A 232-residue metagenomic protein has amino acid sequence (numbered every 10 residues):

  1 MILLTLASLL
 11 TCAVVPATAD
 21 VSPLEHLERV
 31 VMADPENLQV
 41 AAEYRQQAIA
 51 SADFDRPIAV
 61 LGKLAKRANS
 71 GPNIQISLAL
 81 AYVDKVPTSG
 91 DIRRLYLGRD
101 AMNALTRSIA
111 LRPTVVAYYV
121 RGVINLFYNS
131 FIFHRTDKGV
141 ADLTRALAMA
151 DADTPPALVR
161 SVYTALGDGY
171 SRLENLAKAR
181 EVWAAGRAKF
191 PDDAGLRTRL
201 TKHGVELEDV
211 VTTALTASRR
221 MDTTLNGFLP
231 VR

Functional and structural regions predicted by a protein language model:
E28-P35, G62-I74, L105-V115, L147-V159: Flexible helix-coil transition and linker loops at the boundaries of alpha-helical arrays
E36-Q39, S70-N73, S77, L97 (+5 more regions): Structural signature of alpha-solenoid helical repeat junctions
P156-R232: Terminal, low-structured helical/coil segments at or just beyond the last alpha-helical repeat
